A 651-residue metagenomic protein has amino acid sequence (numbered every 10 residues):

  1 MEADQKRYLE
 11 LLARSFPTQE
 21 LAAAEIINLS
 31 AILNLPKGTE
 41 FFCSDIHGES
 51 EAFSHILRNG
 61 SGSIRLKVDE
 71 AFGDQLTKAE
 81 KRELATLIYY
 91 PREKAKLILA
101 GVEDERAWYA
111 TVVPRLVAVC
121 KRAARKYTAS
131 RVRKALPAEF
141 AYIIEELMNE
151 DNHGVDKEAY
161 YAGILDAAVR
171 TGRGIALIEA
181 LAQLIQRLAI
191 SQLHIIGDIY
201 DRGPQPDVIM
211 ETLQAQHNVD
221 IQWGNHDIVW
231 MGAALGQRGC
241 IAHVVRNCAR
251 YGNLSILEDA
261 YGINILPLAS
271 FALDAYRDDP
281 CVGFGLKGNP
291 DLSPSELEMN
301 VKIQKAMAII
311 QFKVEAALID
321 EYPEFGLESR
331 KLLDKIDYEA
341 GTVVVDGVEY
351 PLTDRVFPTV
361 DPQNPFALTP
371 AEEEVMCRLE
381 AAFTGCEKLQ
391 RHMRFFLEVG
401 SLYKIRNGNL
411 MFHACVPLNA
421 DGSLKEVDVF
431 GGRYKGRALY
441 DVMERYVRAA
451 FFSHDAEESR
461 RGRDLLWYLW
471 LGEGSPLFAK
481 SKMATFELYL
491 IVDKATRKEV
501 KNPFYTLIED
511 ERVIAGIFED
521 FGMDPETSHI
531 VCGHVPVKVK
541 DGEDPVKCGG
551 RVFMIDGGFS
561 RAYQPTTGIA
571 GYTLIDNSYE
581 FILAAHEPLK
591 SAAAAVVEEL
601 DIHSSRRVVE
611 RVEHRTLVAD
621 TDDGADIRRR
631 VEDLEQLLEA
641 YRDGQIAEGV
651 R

Functional and structural regions predicted by a protein language model:
M1-R651: Feature recognizes metal-dependent phosphohydrolase scaffolds
